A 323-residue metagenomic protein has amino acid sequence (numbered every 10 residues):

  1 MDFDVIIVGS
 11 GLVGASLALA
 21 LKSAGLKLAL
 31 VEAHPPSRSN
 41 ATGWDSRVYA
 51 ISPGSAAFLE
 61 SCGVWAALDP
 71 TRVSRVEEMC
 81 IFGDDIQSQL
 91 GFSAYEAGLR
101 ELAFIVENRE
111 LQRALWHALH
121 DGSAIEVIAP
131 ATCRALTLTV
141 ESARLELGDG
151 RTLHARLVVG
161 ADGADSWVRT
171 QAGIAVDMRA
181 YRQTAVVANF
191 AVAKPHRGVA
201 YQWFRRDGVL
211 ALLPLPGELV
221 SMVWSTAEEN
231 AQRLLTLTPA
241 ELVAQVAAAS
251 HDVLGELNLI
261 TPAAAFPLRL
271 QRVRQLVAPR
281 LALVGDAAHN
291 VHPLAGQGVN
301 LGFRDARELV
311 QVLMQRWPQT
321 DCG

Functional and structural regions predicted by a protein language model:
F3-L30: N-terminal Rossmann-like FAD-binding beta1-loop-alpha1 element of flavoenzymes
V13, P36, D165: Conserved Rossmann-like nucleotide-cofactor binding loop
K22-R47: Glycine-rich FAD pyrophosphate-binding loop
G43-D84: N-terminal FAD cofactor-binding segment of flavoenzymes
G63-V64, D165-A200, E218-V220, T226-N230 (+1 more regions): Central beta-strand plus flanking loop segment that forms part of the substrate or channel wall within the catalytic
R72-Q171, R179-T184: Conserved N-terminal helical subregion
R205-P267: Conserved FAD/dinucleotide-binding core of flavoprotein oxidoreductases
F266-G323: Conserved mid-domain beta->alpha element of the FAD-binding
